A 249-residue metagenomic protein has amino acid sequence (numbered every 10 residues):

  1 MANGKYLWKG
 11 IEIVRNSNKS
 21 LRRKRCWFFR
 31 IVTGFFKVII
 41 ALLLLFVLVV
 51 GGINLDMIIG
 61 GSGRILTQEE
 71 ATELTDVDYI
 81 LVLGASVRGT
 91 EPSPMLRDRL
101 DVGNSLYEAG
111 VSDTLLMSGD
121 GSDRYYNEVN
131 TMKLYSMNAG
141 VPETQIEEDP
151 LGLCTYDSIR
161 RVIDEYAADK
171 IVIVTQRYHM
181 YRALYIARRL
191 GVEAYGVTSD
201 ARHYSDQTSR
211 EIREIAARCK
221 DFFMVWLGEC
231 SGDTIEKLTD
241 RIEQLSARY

Functional and structural regions predicted by a protein language model:
M1-V32: N-terminal Lys/Arg-rich, disordered targeting/topogenic segments
R15, G52-E211: A structural signal for short, hydrophobic/glycine-enriched beta-strand patches
S20-E70: N-terminal type II signal-anchor transmembrane helix that functions as the membrane-insertion/stop-transfer segment
R22, W27, G34, L96 (+3 more regions): Short alpha-helical segments used as structural interaction elements across diverse proteins
R124-E128, Y195, A217-M224, D240-L245: A general structural signal for short secondary-structure boundary/capping elements
T208-C230, T234: A transmembrane-helix-recognition feature enriched in membrane-embedded lipid enzymes and envelope glyco-/phospholipid
G232-Y249: Short linear elements at protein peripheries
